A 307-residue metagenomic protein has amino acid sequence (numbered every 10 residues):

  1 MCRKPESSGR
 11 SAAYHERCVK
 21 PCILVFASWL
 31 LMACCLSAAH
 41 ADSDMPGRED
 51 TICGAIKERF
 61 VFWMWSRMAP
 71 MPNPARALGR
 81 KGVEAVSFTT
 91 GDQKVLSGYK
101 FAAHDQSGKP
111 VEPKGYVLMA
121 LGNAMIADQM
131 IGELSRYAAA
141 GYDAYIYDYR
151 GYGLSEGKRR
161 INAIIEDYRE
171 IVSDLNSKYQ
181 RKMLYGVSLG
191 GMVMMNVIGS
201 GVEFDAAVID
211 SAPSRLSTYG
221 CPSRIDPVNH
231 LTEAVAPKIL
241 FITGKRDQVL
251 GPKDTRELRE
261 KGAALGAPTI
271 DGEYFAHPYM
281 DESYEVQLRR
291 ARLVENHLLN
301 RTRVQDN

Functional and structural regions predicted by a protein language model:
A39-T89, S97: An N-terminal hydrophobic leader/cap segment in hydrolases
E112-G122: Short beta-strand element of the alpha/beta-hydrolase
N123-S135: The serine-hydrolase catalytic nucleophile loop
A138-L154: Conserved alpha/beta-hydrolase
K158-S177: Alpha/beta-hydrolase active-site loop
G186-M194: Gly/Ala-rich beta-loop-alpha elbow adjacent to hydrolase catalytic centers
A212, S217-A263, D271: The feature captures the conserved acid-bearing segment of alpha/beta-hydrolase catalytic domains
A264-N307: C-terminal catalytic histidine-bearing segment of alpha/beta-hydrolase fold enzymes
